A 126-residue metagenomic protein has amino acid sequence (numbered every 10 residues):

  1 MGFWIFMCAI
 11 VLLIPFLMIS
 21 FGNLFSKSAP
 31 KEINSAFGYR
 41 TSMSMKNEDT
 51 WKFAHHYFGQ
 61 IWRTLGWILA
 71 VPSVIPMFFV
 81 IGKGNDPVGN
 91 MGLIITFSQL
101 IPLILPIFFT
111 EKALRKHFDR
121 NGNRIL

Functional and structural regions predicted by a protein language model:
M1-I14, P72-F97: Long, highly hydrophobic alpha-helical transmembrane signal-anchor segments
F6, L17, F21-K27, R40-S44 (+2 more regions): N-proximal short alpha-helices
V11-G22, G66-P76, Q99-P106, T110: Helical transmembrane-bundle signal
S20-G38, F109-A113: Membrane-water interface of transmembrane alpha-helices
E32-N47, N121-L126: Juxtamembrane inter-helical linkers in multi-pass membrane proteins
S42-R63: Membrane interfacial helix-start motif at the N-side
N85-I125: Alpha-helical transmembrane segments and their immediate juxtamembrane interface regions
